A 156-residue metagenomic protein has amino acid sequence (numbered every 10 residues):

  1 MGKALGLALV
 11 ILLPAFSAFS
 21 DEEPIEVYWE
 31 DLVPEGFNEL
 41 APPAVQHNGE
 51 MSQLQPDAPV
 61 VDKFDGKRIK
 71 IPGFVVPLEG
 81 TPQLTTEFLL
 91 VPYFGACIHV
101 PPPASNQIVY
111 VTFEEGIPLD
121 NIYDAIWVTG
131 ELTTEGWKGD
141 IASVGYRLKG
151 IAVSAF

Functional and structural regions predicted by a protein language model:
G2-V10: Sec-dependent signal peptide recognition, specifically the positively charged N-region followed immediately by
V10-L12, Q83: Local alpha-helix boundary/kink/capping signal
A15-S17: N-terminal signal peptide c-region/cleavage motif recognized by signal peptidases
F19-F156: OB-fold and OB-like single-stranded nucleic-acid-recognition modules and their adjacent interaction interfaces
